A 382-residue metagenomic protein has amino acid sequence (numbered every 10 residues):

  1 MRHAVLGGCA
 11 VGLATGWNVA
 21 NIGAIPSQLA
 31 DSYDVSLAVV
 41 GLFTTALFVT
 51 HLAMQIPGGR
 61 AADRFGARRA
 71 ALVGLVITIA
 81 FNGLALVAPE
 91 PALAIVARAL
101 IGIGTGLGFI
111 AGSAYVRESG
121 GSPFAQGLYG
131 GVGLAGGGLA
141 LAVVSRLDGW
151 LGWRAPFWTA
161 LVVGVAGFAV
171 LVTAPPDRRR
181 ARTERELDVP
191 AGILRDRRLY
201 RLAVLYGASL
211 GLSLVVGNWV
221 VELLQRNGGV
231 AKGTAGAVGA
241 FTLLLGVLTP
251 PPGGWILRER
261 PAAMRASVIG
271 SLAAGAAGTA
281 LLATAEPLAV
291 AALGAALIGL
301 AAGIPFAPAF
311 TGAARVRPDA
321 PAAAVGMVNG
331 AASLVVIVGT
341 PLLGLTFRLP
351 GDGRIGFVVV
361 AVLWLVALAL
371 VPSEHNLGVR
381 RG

Functional and structural regions predicted by a protein language model:
I22-G23, R198-P251: Extracytoplasmic gate region of multi-pass secondary transporters
L52-A92: Conserved MFS/SLC helix-loop-helix module at the cytosolic interface between two early adjacent transmembrane helices
M54-G66, T249-A262, F347: Helix-to-loop junctions at the C-terminal end of transmembrane segments in multipass secondary transporters
A97-G133: Cytoplasmic helix-loop-helix junction between adjacent transmembrane helices in 12-TM secondary transporters
G127-P175: Helix-loop-helix hairpin linking two adjacent transmembrane segments in secondary transporters
A174-A203: Juxtamembrane intracellular "pre-TM" segments in multi-pass secondary transporters
A263-A309: C-terminal transmembrane helical hairpin of 12-TM major facilitator-type secondary transporters
R315-D352, V360: A late C-terminal transmembrane helix in Major Facilitator Superfamily
